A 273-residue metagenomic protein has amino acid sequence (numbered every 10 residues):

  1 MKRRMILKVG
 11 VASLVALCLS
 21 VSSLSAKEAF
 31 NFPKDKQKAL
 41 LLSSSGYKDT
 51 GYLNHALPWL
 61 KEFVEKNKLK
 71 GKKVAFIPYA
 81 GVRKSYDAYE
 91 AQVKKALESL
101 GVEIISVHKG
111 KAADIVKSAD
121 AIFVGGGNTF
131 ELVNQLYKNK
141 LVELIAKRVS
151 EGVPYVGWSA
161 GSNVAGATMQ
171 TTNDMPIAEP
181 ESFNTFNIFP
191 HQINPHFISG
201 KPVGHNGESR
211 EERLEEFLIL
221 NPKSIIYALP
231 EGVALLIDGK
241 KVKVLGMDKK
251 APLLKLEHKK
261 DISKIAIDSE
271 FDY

Functional and structural regions predicted by a protein language model:
R3-G10: N-terminal export leaders
A12-S20: Bacterial N-terminal signal peptides
L24-A26: Boundary at the C-terminal end of the N-terminal hydrophobic targeting segment
F30-K70, G81-A91, T171, M175-Y273: C-terminal and late-domain segments of enzyme folds
A75-G127, E131-L132, Y137: Portal/gating segments that form or line small-molecule/metal binding sites
K117-S118, E151, I188: Alpha-helix C-terminal capping/helix-to-coil transition sites in glycosyltransferase folds
F123-G126, V149-T168: Catalytic nucleophile loop
N139-G152: Catalytic-core regions built around general acid/base machinery
